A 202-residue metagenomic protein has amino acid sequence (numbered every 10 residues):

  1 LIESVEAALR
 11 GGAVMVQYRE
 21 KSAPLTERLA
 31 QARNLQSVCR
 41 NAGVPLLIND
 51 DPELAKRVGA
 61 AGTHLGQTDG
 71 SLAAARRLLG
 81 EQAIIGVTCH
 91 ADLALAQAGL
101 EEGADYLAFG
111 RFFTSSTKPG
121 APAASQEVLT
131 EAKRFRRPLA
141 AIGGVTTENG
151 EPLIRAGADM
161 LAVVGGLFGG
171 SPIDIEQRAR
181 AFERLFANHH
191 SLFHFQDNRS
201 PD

Functional and structural regions predicted by a protein language model:
I2-E3, L29-R33, A121-T130: Charged helix-capping and loop-helix junction motifs
V5, A32, Q36, P52 (+5 more regions): Generic hydrophobic/aromatic pocket-lining and core-packing "Φ" positions
E6-V16, E102: Catalytic domains of carbohydrate-active enzymes, especially glycoside hydrolases
V14, Q67-A75, A108-G120, G150-L185: Glycine-rich phosphate-binding active-site loops on the catalytic face of alpha/beta enzymes
V14-E27, L35-R76, Q82-G99, A108-S115 (+1 more regions): Catalytic beta/alpha-barrel core
L46-A61, A91-G103, R134-A141, V145-V163 (+2 more regions): Catalytic cores of alpha/beta
A187-S191, D202: Expand to "…catalyze enediolate/carbanion chemistry for C-C bond making/breaking, isomerization, decarboxylation
